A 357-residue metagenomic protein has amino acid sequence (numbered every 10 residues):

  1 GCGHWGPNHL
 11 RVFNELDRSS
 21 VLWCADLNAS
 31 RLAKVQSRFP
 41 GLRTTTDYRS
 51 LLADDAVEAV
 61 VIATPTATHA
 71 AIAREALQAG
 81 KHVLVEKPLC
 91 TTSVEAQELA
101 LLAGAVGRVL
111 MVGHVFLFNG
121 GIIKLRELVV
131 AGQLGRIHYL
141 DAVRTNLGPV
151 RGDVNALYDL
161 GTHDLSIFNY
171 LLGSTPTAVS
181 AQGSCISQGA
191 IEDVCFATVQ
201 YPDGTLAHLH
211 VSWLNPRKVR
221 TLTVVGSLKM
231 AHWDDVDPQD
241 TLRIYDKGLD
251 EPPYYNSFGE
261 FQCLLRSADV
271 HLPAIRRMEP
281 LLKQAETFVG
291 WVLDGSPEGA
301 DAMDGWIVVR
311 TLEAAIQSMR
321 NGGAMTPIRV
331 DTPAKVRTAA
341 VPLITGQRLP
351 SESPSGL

Functional and structural regions predicted by a protein language model:
G1-F39, S355: N-terminal Rossmann-like dinucleotide-binding module
G41-S50: Conserved SAM-binding strand-loop segment of SAM-dependent methyltransferases
T46, V85, L110-V112, D141 (+1 more regions): Hydrophobic residues in well-ordered beta-strands that form the structural core
A59-L117: Beta-strand-loop-alpha-helix segment that lines the small-molecule cofactor/substrate pocket of alpha/beta enzymes
L101-V109, I123-I137, P202, G226-M230: Basic phosphate/pyrophosphate-binding loop/patch that engages nucleotide-derived ligands
V115, L228-A300, A324-I328, K335-L357: C-terminal glycine/acidic-rich active-site capping loop/insertion
L147-R217, T223, D237, M303: Rossmann-like dinucleotide-binding domain that binds NAD(P)(H)
